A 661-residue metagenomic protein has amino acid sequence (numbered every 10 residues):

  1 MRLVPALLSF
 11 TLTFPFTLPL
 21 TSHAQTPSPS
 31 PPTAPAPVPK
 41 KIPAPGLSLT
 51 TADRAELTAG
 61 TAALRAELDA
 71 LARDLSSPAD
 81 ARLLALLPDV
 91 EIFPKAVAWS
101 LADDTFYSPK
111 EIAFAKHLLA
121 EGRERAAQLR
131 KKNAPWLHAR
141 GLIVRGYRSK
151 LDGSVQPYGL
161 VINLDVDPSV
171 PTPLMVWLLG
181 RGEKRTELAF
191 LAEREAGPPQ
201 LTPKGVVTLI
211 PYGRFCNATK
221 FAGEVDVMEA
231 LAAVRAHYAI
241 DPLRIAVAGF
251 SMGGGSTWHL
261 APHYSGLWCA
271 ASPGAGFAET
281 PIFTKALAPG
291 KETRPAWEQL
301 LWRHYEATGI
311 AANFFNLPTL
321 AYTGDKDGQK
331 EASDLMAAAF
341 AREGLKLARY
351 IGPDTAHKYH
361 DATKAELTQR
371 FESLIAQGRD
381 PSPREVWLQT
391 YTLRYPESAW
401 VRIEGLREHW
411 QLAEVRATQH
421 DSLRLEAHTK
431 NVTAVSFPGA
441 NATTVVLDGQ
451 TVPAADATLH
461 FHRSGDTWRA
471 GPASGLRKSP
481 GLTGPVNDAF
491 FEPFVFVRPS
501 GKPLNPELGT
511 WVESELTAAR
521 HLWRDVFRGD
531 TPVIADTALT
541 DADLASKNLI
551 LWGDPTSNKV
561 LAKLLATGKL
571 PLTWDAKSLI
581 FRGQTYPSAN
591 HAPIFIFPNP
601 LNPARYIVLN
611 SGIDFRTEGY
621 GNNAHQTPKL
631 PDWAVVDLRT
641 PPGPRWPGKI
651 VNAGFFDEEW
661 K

Functional and structural regions predicted by a protein language model:
S28-V90: Amphipathic, heptad-repeat alpha-helical segments
P29-L47, D103-T172, G484: A domain-start/cap signature at the N-terminus of enzymes
L164-V170, K220-M252, P262-W268, N313: Gly/Ser-rich "nucleophile elbow"/oxyanion-hole loop immediately N-terminal to the catalytic nucleophile in hydrolases
P171-Y238, A592: Active-site machinery of serine-nucleophile hydrolases
G180-E193, G266-A312, N316-L317: Mobile cap/lid helix-loop segments that gate and shape the active-site cleft of serine hydrolases
V247-G249, G274, Y322: Short beta-strand immediately N-terminal to the catalytic nucleophile in serine-hydrolase-like folds
A286-Y359, K364-E372: The feature captures the conserved acid-bearing segment of alpha/beta-hydrolase catalytic domains
E426, F437-K661: Solvent-exposed alpha-helical segments and adjacent loops that form catalytic or protein-interaction surfaces
